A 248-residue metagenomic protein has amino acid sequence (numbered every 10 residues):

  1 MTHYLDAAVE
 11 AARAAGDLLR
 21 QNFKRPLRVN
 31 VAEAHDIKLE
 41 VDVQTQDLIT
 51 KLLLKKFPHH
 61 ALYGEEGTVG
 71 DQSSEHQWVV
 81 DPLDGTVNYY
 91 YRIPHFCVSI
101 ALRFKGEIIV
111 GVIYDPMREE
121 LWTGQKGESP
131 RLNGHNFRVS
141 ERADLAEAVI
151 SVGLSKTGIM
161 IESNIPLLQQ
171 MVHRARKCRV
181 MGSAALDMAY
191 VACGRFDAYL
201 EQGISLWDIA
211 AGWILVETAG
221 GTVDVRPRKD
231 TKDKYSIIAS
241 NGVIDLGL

Functional and structural regions predicted by a protein language model:
M1-L83: N-terminal subdomain of lithium-sensitive/metallo-dependent phosphomonoesterases centered on the IMPase/IPPase/PAP
L19, D42, L53, T86 (+6 more regions): Residue-level signal for inorganic ion chemistry
N30, G70-Q72, K105, E141-D144 (+1 more regions): Solvent-exposed alpha-helices and their adjacent loops that cap or buttress functional pockets in soluble metabolic
H35, R118, T231-K234: Short acidic/glycine-enriched loop/turn segments that link adjacent beta-strands
D42, E65, D81-D84, N88 (+3 more regions): Acidic active-site catalytic centers that drive phospho-/nucleotidyl reactions and related ester hydrolyses
Q72-R131: DPxDG-like acidic metal-binding loop motif
R138-L248: An extended, acidic
